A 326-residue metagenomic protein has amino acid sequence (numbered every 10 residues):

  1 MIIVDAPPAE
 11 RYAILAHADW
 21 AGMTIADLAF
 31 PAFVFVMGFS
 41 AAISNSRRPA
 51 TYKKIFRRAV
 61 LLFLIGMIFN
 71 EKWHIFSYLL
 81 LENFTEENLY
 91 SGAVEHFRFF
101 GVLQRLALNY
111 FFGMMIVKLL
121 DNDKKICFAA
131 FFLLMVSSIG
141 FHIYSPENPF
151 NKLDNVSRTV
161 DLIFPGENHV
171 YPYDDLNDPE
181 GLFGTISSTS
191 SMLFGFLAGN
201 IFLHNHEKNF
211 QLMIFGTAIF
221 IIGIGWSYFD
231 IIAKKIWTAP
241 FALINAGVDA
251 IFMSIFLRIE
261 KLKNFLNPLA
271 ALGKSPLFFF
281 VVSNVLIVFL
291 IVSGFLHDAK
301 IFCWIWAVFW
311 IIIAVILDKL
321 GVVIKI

Functional and structural regions predicted by a protein language model:
M1-I326: Alpha-helical transmembrane segments and their immediate juxtamembrane cytosolic regions
